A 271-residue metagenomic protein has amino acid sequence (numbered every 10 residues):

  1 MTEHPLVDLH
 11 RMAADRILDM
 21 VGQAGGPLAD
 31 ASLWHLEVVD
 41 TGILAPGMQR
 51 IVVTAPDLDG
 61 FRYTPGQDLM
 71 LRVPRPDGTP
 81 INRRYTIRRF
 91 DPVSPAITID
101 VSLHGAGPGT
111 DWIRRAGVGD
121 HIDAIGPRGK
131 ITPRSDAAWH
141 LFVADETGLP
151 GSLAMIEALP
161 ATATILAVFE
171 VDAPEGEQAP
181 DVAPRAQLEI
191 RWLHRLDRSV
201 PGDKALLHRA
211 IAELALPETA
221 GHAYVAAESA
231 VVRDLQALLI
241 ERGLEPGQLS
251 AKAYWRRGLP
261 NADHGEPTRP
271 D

Functional and structural regions predicted by a protein language model:
M1-V39: Non-cleavable N-terminal signal-anchor transmembrane helices
G25-R115: Ferredoxin-reductase
D57, L159, L239, G243: Active-site catalytic pocket residues across diverse enzymes, especially alpha/beta-hydrolases
P65, P80-P133, I156-E157, E175-A186 (+2 more regions): Portal/gating segments that form or line small-molecule/metal binding sites
G66, G148, E228: Short, conserved phosphate/pyrophosphate- and ester-handling motifs at nucleotide-, phospho-/glycolipid
V101, V143-A144, A227: Small/polar loops that bind or transfer phosphate-bearing groups
A116-Q178, L196, G221, V231: Active-site beta-strand/loop microenvironment that shapes enzyme catalytic pockets
V171-D271: Reductase modules of NAD(P)H-dependent flavoproteins
